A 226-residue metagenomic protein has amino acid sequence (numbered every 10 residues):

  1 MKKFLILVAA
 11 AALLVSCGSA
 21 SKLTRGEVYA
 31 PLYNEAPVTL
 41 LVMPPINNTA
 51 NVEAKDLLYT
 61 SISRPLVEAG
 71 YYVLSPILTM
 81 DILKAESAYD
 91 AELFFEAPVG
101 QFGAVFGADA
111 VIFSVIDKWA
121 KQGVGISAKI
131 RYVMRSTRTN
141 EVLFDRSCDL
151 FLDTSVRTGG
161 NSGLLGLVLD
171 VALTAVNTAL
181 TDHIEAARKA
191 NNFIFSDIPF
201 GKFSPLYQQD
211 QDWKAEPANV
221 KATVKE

Functional and structural regions predicted by a protein language model:
M1-F4: Positively charged n-region of N-terminal signal peptides that target proteins for export
L13-S16: C-terminal motif of bacterial Sec signal peptides marking the signal peptidase cleavage site
G18-A36, T137-E226: C-terminal/domain-edge helix-coil "capping" segments
P37, T49-V111: N-terminal segment of the mature soluble domain
T39-P44, V111-V115, K129-V133, D145: Soluble periplasmic/extracytoplasmic beta-strand elements of cell-envelope proteins
T49-E53, Q122-G125, V156-T158: Solvent-exposed loop/turn segments connecting transmembrane beta-strands in outer-membrane beta-barrel proteins
F102-D117, K121-S127: Mid-length scaffold segments of soluble, non-membrane domains
A104-A110, M134-F144: A short, structured loop/turn motif at beta-sheet edges
